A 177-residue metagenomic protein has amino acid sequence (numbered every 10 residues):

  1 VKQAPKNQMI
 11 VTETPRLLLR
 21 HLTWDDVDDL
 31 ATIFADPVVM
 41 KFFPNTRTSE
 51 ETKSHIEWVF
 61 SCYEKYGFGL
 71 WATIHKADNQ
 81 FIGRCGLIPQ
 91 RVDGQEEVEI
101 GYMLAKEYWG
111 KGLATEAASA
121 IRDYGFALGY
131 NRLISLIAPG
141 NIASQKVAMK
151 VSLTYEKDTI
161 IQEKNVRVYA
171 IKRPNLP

Functional and structural regions predicted by a protein language model:
V1-K41, E57, L70-P177: Acyl-donor (CoA/ACP) binding surface of acyl/acetyltransferases
N45, S49, K111: Flexible, glycine- and charge-enriched loops at secondary-structure boundaries
T48-G67: Active-site rim helix/loop that mediates acceptor-substrate recognition in acyltransferases
